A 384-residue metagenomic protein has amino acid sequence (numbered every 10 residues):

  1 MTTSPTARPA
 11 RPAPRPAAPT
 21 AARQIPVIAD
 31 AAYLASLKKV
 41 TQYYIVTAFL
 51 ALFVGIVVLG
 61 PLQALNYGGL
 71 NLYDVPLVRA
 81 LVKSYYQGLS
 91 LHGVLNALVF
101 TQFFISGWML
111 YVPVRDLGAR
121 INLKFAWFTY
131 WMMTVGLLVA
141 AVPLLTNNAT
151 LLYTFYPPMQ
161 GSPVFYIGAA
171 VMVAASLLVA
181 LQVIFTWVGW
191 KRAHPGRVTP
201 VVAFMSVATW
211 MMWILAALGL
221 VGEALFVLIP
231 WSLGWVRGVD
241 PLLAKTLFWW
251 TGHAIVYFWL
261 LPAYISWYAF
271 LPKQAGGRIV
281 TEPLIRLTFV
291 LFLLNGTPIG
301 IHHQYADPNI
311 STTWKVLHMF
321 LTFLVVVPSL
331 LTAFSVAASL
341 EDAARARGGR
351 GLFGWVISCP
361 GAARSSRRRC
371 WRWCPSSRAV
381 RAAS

Functional and structural regions predicted by a protein language model:
M1-I25: Short, intrinsically disordered terminal tails adjacent to the first/last structured region
R23-V27, T41-V78, V82-G118, L123-T150 (+6 more regions): Hydrophobic cores of alpha-helical transmembrane segments in multi-pass integral membrane proteins
A31-V40: Short, Lys/Arg-rich N-terminal segment immediately upstream of the first membrane anchor
P157-P163, G238-A244: Active-site-proximal inter-transmembrane loops
R192-A203, G234-L242, A346-F353: Juxtamembrane inter-helical linkers in multi-pass membrane proteins
I279: Solvent-exposed interhelical
Q304-T312: Membrane-interface helix caps and helix-loop-helix hairpins in membrane proteins
